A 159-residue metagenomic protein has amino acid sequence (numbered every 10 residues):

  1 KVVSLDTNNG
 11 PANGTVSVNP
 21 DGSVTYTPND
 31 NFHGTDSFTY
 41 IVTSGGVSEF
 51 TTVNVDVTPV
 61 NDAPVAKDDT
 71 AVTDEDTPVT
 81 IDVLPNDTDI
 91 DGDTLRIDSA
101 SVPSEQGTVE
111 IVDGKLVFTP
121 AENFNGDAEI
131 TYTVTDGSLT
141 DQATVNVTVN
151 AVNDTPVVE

Functional and structural regions predicted by a protein language model:
K1-T27, T58, P78-T119, V145-N150: Surface-exposed or secretory-pathway low-complexity segments enriched in glycine-proline and Ser/Thr/acidic residues
N29, D69, A121: Surface loops and adjacent helix of pleckstrin homology
N31-G34, E122-G126: Surface-exposed, short loops/turns at beta-strand junctions within beta-sandwich domains
S37, I41-G92, E129-E159: Extracellular interdomain linkers/hinges and stalk-like, low-complexity segments in secreted or single-pass
